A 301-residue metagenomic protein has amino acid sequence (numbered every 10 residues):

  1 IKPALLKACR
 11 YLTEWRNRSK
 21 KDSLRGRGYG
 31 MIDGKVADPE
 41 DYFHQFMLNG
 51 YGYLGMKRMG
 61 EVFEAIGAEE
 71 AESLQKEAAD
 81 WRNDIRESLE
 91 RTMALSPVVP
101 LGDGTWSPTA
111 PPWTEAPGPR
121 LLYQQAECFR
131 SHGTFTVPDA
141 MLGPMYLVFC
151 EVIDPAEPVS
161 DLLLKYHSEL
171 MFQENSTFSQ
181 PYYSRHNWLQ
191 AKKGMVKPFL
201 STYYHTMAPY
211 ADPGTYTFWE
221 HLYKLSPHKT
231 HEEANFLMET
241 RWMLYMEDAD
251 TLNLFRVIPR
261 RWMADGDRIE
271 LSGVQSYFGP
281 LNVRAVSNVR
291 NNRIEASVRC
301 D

Functional and structural regions predicted by a protein language model:
I1-R10, G50, L54-E61, E69-E72 (+2 more regions): Active-site core of glycosidic bond-cleaving carbohydrate-active enzymes
T13-D80: The feature captures the catalytic groove of carbohydrate-active enzymes
T13-R27, M93-A94, I153-P158, D248-D250: Proline-centered turn/helix-capping motifs that create local helix->coil transitions or kinks
R16, F63, L89, M93-S96 (+1 more regions): Sec/Tat-exported extracytoplasmic proteins
S19-K21, D84-L95, T177: Glycan-recognition and catalytic cores of secretory/periplasmic carbohydrate-active enzymes
F43, F135-T136, V274: Short Gly/Pro-enriched turn/cap motifs at secondary-structure boundaries
P227-N282, N288-R290: Catalytic cores of secreted or luminal carbohydrate-active enzymes
R284-A285, N292-C300: Short, well-ordered beta-strand segments enriched in hydrophobic/aromatic residues
